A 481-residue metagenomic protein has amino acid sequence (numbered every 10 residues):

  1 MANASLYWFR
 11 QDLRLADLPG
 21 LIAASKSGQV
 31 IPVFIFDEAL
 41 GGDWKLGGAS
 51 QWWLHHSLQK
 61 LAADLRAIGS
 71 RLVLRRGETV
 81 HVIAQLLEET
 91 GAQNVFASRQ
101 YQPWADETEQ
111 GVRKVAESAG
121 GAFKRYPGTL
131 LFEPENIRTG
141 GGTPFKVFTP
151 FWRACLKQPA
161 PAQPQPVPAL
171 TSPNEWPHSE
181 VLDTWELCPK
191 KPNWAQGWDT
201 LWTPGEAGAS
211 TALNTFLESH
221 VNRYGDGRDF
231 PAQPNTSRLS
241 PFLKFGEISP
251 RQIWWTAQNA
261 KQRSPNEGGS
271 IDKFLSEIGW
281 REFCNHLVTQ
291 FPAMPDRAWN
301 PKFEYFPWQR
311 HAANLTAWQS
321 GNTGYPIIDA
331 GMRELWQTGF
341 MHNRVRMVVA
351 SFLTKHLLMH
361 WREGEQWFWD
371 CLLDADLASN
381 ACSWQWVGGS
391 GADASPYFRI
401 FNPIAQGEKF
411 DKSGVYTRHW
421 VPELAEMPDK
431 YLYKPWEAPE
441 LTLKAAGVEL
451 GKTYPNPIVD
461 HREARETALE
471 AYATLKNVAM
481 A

Functional and structural regions predicted by a protein language model:
M1-Q163, S270, S379, R462 (+2 more regions): Trp/Phe/Arg-rich N-terminal binding region typifying the photolyase-homology
W44, G48-W52, T200-A207, W318 (+2 more regions): Charge-dense, low-complexity intrinsically disordered segments
G142-A298, K302, F410-D411, V415-A481: Glycine/tryptophan-enriched, flexible segments
P234-D429: Active-site-proximal binding-pocket segments
